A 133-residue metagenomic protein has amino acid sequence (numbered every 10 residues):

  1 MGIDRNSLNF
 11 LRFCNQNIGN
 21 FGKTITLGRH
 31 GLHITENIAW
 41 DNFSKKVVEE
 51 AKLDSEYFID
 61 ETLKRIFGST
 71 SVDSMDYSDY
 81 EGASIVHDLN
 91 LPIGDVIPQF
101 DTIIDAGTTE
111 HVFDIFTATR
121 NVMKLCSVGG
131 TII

Functional and structural regions predicted by a protein language model:
M1-K23, G31-H33, W40: Class I SAM-dependent methyltransferase Rossmann-like catalytic core, especially the SAM/SAH-binding loop
L8, R29-I59: Active-site donor-binding segments of glycosyltransferases and PAPS-dependent sulfotransferases
I25, E50, D54-I133: Conserved SAM-binding loop
